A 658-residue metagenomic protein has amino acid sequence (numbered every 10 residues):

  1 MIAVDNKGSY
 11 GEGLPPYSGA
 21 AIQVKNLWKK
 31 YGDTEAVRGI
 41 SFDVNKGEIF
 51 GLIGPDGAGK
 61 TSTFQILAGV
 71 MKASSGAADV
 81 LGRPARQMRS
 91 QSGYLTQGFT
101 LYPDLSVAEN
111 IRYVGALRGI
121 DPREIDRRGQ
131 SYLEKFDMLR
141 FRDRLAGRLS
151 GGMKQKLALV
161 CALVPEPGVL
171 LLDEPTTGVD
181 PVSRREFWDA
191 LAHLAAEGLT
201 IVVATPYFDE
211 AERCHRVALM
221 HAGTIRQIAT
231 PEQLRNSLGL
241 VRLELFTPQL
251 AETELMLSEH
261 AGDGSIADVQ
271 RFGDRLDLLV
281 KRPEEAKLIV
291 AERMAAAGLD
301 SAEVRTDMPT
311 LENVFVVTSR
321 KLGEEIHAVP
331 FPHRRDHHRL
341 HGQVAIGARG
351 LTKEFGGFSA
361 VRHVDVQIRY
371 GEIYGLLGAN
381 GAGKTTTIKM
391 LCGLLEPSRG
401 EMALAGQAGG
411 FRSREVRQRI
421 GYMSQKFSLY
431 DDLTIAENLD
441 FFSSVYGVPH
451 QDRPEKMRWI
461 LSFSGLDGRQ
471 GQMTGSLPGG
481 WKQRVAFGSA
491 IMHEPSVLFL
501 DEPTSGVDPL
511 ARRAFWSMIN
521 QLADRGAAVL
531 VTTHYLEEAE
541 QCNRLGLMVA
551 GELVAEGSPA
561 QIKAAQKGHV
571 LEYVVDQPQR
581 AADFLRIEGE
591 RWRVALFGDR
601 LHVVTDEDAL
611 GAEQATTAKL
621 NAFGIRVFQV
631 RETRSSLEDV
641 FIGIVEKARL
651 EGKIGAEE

Functional and structural regions predicted by a protein language model:
G76-M88, G400-A408, E415-V416: Conserved ABC transporter NBD signature motif
R112, A116, R123-F141, D440 (+2 more regions): Conserved ABC ATPase "signature" region
L145-L149, M473-L477: Conserved ABC ATPase signature
L170-D173, L498-D501: Catalytic Walker B motif of ABC-type/P-loop ATPase nucleotide-binding domains
